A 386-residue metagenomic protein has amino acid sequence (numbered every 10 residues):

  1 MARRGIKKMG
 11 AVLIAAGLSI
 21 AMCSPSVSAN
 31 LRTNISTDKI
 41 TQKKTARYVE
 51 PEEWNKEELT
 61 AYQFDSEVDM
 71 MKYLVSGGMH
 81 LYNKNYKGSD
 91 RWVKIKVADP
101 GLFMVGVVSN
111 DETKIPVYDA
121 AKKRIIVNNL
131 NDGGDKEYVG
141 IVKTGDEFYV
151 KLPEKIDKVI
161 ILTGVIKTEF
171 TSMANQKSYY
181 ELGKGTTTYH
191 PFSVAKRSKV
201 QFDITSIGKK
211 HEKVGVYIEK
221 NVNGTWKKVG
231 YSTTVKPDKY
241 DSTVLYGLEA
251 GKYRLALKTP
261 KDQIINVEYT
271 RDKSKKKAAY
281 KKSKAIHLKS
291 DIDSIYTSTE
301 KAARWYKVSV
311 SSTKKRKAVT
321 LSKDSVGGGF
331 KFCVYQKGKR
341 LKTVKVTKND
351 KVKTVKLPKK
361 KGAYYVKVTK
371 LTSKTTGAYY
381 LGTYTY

Functional and structural regions predicted by a protein language model:
A2-S28: Sec-dependent N-terminal signal peptides of Gram-positive bacterial secreted proteins and lipoproteins
A29-K94, P100, L130-D132, I161-K199 (+1 more regions): Non-catalytic extracellular/lumenal accessory regions of secreted precursors
R91-V93, K136-Y138, T188-H190, D241-V244 (+2 more regions): Short strand-edge motifs at loop-to-beta-strand transitions and within beta-strands of extracellular beta-rich domains
V93, K151-K167, E212-V214, D241 (+4 more regions): Edge beta-strands of jelly-roll/beta-sandwich modules across compartments, strongly enriched in secreted/luminal
V93-S109, I115, F148-P153, I160 (+6 more regions): Hydrophobic beta-strand segments within beta-rich accessory/binding domains
V97, G140-V142, L245-G247, K356-K359: Short, flexible loop/turn segments at beta-strand junctions in immunoglobulin-like and fibronectin type III
E112-K123, E212-G224, G328-R340: Short, surface-exposed beta-strand/strand-loop-strand elements in extracellular ectodomains
K123-G133, G215, K227-D238, R340-N349: Solvent-exposed serine/threonine-rich low-complexity stretches and specific carbohydrate-binding patches
